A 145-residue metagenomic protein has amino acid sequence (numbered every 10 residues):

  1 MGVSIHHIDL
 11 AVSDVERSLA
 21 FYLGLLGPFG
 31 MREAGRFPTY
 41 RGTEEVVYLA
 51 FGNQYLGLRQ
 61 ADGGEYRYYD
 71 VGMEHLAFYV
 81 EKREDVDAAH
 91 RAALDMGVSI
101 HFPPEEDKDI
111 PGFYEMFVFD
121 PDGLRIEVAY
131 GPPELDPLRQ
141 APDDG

Functional and structural regions predicted by a protein language model:
V3, H90, L94-G145: Vicinal oxygen chelate
I5-S13, R67-A92, Y114-F119: Vicinal oxygen chelate
H6, A34, E74, H101-F102: A short, local hydrophobic-aromatic micro-motif
D9-L56: Core segments of cupin and vicinal oxygen chelate
A20, G24-G27, E84-D95: Replace "anionic and nucleotidyl ligands
R41-Y48, G52-Q54, E74, L135-G145: Amphipathic alpha-helical "stalk" segments
L56-Q60, I126-A129: Conserved beta-strand in the GNAT
G63-E65: Short, P/G- and charge-enriched loop/turn segments at secondary-structure junctions
